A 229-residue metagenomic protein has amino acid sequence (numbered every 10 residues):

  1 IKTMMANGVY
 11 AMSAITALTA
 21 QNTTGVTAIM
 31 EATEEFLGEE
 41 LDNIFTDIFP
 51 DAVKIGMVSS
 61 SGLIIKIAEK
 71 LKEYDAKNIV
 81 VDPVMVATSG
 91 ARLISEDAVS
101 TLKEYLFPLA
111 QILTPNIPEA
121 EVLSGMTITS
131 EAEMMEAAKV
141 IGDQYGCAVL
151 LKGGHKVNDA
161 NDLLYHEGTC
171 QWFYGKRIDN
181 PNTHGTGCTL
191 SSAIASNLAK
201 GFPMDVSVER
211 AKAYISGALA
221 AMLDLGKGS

Functional and structural regions predicted by a protein language model:
I1-V81, M85-T88: Conserved N-terminal subdomain of the carbohydrate kinase-like
G8, Q171, N197-A211: Phosphate-handling active-site elements
G25-E31, A91-E96, G125-T129, D179: Short glycine-enriched, charge-decorated loop/helix-capping segments at active-site entrances that position
E96-C170: Conserved phosphate/ATP/ADP-binding segment of small-molecule kinases
E121-V122, N180-M204: Short, small-residue alpha-helix embedded
G168-I178: Glycine/charged-rich beta-loop-alpha catalytic/anionic-binding loops adjacent to active sites
D205-S229: Charged C-terminal helix
